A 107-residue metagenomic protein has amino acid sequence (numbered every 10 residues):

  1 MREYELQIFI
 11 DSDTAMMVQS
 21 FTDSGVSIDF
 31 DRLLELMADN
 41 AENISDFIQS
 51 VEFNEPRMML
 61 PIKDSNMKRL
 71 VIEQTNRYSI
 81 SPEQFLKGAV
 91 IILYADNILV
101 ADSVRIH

Functional and structural regions predicted by a protein language model:
M1-A15, T22, N43-T75: Short Lys/Arg-rich basic patches
I10, T14-M17, F21, D29 (+2 more regions): Solvent-exposed, well-ordered amphipathic alpha-helical segments that flank/support binding or catalytic loops
M16-V18, L70-V71, I80-S81, L93: Short loop/beta submotifs within extracellular cysteine-rich repeat domains
V26-F53, I80-I106: Short, basic amphipathic alpha-helical segments that act as recognition/interaction helices in nucleic-acid-binding
